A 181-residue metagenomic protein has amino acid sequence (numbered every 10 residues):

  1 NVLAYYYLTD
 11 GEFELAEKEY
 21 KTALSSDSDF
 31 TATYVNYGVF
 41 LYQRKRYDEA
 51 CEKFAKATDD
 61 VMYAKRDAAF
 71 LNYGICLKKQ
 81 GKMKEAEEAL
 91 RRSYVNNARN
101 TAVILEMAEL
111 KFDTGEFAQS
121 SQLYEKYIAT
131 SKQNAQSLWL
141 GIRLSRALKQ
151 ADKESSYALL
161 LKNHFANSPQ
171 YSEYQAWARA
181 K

Functional and structural regions predicted by a protein language model:
N1-L3, N36, N72, E106 (+1 more regions): Canonical tetratricopeptide repeat
T9-D10, Q43-R44, D60, I75 (+5 more regions): Register position in tetratricopeptide repeats
S26-D27, D60-M62, N96, A129-T130 (+1 more regions): Structural marker of alpha-solenoid helical repeat scaffolds
T33, F40, D67-A69, V103 (+2 more regions): TPR alpha-solenoid repeat register
A129-K181: Terminal, low-structured helical/coil segments at or just beyond the last alpha-helical repeat
